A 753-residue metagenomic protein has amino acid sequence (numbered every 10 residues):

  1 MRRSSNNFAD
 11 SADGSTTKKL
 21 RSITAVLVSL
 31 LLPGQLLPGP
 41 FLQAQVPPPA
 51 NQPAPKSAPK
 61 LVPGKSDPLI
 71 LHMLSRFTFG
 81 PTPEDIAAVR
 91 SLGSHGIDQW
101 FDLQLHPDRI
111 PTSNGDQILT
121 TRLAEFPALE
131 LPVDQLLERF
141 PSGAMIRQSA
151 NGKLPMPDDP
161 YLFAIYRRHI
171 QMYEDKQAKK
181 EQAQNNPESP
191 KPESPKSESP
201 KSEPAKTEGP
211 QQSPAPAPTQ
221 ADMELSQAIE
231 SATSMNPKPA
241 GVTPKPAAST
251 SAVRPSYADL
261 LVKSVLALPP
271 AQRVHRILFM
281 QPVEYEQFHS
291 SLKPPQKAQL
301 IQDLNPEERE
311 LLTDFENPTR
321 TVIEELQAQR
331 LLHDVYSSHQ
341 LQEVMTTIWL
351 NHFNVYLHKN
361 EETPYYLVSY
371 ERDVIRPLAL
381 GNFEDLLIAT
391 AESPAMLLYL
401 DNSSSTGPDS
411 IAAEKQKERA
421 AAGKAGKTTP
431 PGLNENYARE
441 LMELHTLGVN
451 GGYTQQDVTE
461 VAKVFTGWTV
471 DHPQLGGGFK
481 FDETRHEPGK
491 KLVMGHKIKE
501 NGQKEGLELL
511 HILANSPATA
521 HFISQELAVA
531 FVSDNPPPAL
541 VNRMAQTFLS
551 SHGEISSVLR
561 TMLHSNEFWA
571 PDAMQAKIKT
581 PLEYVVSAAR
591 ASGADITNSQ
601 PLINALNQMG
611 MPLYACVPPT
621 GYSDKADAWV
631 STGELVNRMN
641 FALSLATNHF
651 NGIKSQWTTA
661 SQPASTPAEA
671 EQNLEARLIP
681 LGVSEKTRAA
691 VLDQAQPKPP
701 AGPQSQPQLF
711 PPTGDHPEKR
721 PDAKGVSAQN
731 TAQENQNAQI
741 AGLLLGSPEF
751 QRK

Functional and structural regions predicted by a protein language model:
M1-L20: N-terminal secretory signal peptides that target proteins for export/translocation
A25-G39: Bacterial N-terminal signal peptides
P47-G64, L71-D85, L103, P111 (+12 more regions): Flexible, low-complexity segments enriched for small/polar residues
K60-P68, F77-G80, E84, S91-H95 (+21 more regions): Soluble non-cytosolic domains of exported or imported proteins
P83-I348, H352, L357-E362, Y366-S369 (+5 more regions): N-terminal accessory alpha/beta regions
P204, G209-Q211, N236, Y257 (+6 more regions): Active-site substrate-binding loop specific to GH73 endo-beta-N-acetylglucosaminidase modules in bacterial autolysins
